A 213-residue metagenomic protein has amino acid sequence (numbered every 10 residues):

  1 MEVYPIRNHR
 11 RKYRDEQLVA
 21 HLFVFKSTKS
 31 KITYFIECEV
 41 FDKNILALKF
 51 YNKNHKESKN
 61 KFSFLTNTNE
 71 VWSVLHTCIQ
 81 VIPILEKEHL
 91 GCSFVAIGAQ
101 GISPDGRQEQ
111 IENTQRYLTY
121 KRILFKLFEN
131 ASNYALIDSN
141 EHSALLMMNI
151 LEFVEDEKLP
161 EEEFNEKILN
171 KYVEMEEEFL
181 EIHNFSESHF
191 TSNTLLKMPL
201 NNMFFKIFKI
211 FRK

Functional and structural regions predicted by a protein language model:
M1-K213: Non-catalytic substrate-recognition and accessory regions of acyl/acetyltransferase enzymes
